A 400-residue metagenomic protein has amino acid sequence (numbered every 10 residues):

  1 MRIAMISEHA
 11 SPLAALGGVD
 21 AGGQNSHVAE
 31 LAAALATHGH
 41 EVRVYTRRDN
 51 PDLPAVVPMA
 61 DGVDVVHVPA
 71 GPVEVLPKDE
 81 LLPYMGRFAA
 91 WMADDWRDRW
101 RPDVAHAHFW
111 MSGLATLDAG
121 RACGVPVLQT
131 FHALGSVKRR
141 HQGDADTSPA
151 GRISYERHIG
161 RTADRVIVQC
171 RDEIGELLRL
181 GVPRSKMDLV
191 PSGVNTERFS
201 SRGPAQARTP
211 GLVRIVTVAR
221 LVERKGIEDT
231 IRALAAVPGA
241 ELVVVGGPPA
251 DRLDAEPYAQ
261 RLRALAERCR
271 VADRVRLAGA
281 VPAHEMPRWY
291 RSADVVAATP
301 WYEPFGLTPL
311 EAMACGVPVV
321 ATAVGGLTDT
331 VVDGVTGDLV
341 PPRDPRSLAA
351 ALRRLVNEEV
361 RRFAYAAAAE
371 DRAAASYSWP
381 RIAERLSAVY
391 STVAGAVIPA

Functional and structural regions predicted by a protein language model:
M1-H67, V397-I398: N-terminal subdomain of nucleotide-sugar transferases
D172, G193: Carbohydrate-associated surface elements
A207-K225, I231-V237, V243-V245: Conserved donor-binding/catalytic core segment of Leloir-type glycosyltransferases
A280, R288-A293: Short alpha-helical donor nucleotide-sugar binding micro-motif in glycosyltransferases
W301: Aromatic "clamp/platform" in nucleotide-sugar-dependent glycosyltransferases that forms part of the donor/acceptor
P318-A321, V331: Short hydrophobic beta-strand element within catalytic cores of glycosyltransferases and related nucleotide-activated
D333-G334, D338-P345, R354-E359: Conserved acidic donor-binding segment of nucleotide-sugar-dependent glycosyltransferases
R354, R361-S376: A short, well-ordered alpha-helix in the C-terminal region of glycosyltransferases
